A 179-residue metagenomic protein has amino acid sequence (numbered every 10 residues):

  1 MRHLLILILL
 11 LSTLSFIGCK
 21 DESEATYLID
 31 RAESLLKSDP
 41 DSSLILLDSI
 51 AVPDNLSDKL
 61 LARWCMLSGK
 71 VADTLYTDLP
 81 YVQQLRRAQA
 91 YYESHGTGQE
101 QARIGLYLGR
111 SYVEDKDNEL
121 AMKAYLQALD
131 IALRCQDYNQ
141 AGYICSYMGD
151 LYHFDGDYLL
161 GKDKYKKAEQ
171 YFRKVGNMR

Functional and structural regions predicted by a protein language model:
M1-L5, D157: Positively charged n-region of N-terminal signal peptides that target proteins for export
I6-S15: Bacterial N-terminal signal peptides
G18-R179: A "functional boundary" signal
